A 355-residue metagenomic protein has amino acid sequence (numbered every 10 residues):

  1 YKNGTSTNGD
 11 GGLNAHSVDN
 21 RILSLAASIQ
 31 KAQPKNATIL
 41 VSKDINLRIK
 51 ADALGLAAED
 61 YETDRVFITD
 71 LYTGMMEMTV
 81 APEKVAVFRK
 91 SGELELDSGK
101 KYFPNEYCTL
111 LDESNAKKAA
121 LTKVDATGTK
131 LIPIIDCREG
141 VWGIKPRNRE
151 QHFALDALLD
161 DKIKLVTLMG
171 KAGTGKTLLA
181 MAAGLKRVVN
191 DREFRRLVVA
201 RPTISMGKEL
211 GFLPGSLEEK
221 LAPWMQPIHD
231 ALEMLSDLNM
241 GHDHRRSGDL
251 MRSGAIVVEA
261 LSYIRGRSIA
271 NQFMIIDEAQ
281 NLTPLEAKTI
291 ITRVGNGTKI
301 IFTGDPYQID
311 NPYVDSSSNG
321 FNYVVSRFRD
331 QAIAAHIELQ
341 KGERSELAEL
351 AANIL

Functional and structural regions predicted by a protein language model:
Y1-Q30: A charged nuclease-like catalytic/ligand-binding cleft shared by nucleic-acid processing domains
N14, S24-S28, A32, I45-G55 (+3 more regions): Conserved helicase motor core of SF1/SF2 NTP-dependent helicases
V41-S42: Short beta-strand scaffold positions
D97-T109: Glycine-centered loop/turn motifs
L111-A116, R149: Alpha-helical interaction elements
S114-G143: Charged, amphipathic alpha-helical linker segments immediately N-terminal to NTP-binding catalytic cores
